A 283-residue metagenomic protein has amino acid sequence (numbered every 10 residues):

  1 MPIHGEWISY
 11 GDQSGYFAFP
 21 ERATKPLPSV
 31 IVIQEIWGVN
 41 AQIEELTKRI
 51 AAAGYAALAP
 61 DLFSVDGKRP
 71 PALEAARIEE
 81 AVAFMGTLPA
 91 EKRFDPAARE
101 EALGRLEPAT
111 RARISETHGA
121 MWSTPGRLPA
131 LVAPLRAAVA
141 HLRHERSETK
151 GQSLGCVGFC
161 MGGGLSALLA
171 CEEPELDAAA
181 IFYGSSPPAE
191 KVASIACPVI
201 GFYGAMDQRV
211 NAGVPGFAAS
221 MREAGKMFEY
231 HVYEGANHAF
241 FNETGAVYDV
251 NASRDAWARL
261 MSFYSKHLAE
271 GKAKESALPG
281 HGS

Functional and structural regions predicted by a protein language model:
M1-S283: N-terminal cap/leader regions of alpha/beta-hydrolase-fold enzymes, predominantly small-molecule hydrolases
